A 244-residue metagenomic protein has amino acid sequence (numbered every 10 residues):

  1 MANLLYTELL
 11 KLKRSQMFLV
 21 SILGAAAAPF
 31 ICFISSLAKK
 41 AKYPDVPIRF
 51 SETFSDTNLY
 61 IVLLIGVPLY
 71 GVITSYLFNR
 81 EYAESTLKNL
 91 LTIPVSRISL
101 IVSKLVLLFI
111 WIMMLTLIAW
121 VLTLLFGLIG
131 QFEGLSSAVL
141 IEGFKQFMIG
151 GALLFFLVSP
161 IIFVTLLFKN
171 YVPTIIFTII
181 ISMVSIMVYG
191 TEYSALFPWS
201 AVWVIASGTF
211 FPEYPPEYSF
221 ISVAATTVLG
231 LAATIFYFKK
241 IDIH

Functional and structural regions predicted by a protein language model:
M1-A25: Aromatic- and glycine-rich beta-strand/loop motifs that create alpha-glucan
Q16-F18, S96-I98, V102, V139 (+2 more regions): Membrane-helix interface segments
V20-A26, F168-I186: Pore- or pathway-lining transmembrane helices of multi-pass membrane proteins that form conduits for solutes/ions
A26-I65, Y70, V102-L167, A206-I221: Secretory targeting signals
I34-F54, I175-H244: Terminal transmembrane helical anchor/hairpin motif
P68-Y82, V158-V172, T226-K240: Transmembrane alpha-helical segments in integral membrane proteins
L77-F109: Helix-loop-helix units of permease transmembrane domains in multi-pass membrane transporters, especially ABC
